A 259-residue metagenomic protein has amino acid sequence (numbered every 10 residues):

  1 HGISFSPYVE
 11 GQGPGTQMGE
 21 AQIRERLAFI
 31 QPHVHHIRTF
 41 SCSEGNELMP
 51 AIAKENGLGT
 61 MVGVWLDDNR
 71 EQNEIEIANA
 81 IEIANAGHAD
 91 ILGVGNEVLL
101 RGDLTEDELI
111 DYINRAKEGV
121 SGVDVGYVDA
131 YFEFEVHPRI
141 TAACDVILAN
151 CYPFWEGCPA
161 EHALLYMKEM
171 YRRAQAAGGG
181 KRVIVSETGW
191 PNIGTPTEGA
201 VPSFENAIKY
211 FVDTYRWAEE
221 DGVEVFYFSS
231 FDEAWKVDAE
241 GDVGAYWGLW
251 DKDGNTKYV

Functional and structural regions predicted by a protein language model:
H1, Y8, P14-G15, G199-S203 (+1 more regions): Aromatic-rich peripheral "rim/lid" segments of glycoside hydrolase catalytic domains that contact and position glycan
G2-A78: N-terminal carbohydrate-binding/catalytic regions of secreted carbohydrate-active enzymes
I3, I37, L92, I147 (+2 more regions): Conserved, mostly hydrophobic/aromatic
N46-A53, N73-I81, D103-L109, A130-V146: Distinct, well-ordered alpha-helical segments
M61-V64, K117-E135, G180-T188, E224-W235: Aromatic-lined carbohydrate-recognition surfaces of secreted/lumenal glycan-active proteins
A80-T105, V128, F134-E135, V185: Active-site groove signature of glycoside hydrolases
A89-D90, N96, D129-E169, W190-P191: Aromatic- and acid-rich polysaccharide-binding/catalytic face of secreted or lumenal carbohydrate-active enzymes
C151-W155, G179-A207, F231-V237: Active-site clefts of carbohydrate-active enzymes
